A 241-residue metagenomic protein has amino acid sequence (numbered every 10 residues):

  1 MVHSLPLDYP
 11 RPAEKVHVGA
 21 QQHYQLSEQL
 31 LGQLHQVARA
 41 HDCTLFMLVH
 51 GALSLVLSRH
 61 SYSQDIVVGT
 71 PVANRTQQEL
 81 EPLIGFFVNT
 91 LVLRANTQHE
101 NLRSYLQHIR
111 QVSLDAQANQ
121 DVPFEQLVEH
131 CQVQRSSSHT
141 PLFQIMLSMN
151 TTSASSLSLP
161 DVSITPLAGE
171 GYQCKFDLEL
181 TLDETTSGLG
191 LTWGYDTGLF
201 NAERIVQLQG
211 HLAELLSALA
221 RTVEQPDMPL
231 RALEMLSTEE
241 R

Functional and structural regions predicted by a protein language model:
M1: C-terminal reverse transcriptase regions that engage the nucleic-acid substrate
P6-P12, G19-V206, S217-T222, A232-M235: Adenylate-forming
L208-H211: Short conserved active-site loop signatures built around small residues
D227-R241: Short, highly charged C-terminal tails/helix-capping segments
